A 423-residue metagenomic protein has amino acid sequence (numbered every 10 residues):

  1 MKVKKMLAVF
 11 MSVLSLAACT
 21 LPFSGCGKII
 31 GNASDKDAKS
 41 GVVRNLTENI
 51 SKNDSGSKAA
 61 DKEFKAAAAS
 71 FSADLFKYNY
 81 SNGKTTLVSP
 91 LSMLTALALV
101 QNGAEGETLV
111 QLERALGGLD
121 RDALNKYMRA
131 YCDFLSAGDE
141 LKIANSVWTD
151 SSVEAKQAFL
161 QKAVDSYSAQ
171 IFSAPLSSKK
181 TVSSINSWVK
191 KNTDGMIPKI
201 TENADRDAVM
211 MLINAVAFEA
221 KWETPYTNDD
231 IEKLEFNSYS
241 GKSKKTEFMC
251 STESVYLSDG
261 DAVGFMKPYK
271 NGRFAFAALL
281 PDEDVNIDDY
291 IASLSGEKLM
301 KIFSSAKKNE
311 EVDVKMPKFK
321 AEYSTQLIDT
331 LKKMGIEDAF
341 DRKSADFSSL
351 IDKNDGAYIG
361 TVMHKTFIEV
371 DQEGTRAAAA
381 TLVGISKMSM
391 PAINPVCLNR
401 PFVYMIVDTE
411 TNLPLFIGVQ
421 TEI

Functional and structural regions predicted by a protein language model:
M1-V3: N-terminal secretory signal peptides that target proteins for export/translocation
L7-S15, C19-L176: Detector for small/aliphatic-rich hydrophobic stretches
A33-K39, G83, L124-D282, D289 (+2 more regions): Non-catalytic, conformational "gating/processing" segments within enzyme and secreted inhibitor domains
K65-L75, T375-N394: Short, positively charged
L91, D207-A208, L398-N399: A generic structural signal for residues located within well-ordered alpha-helices of large catalytic or ligand-binding
G106-L112, V285-D288, Y323-T325, A378 (+1 more regions): Extracytoplasmic/secreted cell-surface and envelope-processing proteins
L212, V263-L279, P391-I423: Extended hydrophobic
S295: Catalytic and substrate-binding regions of extracellular carbohydrate-active enzymes, especially polysaccharide lyases
